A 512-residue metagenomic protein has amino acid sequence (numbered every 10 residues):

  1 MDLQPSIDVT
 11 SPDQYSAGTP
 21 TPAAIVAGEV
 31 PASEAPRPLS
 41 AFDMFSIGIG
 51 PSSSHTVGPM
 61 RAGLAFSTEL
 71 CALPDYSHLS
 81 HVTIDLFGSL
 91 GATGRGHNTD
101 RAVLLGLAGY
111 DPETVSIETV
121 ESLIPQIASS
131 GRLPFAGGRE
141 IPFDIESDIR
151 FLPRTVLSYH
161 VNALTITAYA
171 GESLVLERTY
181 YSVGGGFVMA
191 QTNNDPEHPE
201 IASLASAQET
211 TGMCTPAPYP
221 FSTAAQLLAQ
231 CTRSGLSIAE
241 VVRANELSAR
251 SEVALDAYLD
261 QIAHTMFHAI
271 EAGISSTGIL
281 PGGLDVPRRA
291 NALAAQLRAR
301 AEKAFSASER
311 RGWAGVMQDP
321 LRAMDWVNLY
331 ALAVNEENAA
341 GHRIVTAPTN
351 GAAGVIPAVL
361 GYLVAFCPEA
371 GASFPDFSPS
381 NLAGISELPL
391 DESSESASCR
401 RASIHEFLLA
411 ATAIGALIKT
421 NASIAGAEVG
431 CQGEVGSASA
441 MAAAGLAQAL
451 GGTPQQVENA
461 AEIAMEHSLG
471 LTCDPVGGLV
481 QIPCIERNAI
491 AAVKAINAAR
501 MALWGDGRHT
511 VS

Functional and structural regions predicted by a protein language model:
P5-P31, A370-C399: Intrinsically disordered, low-complexity terminal tails and inter-domain linkers enriched for S/T/G/P/D/E
E34-I49, A65, H81: N-terminal signal-anchor module of multipass membrane proteins
F45-A65, A339-V359, V429-A440: Conserved phosphate/anionic-ligand binding catalytic regions in large, soluble enzymes, centered on
S54-C71, P357-E369, A443-G451: Alpha-helical support elements that line or immediately flank enzyme active sites and cofactor-binding pockets
D75-G88, G371-L382, P389-D391, E395-A413 (+3 more regions): Beta-strand segments within the central parallel beta-sheet cores of soluble alpha/beta enzyme folds
D111-W313: C-terminal regulatory domains involved in ligand/effector binding and gene-expression control
E252-F374, S396-G430: Accessory "access/gating" subregions that flank catalytic or transport cores
C399, A410, A416-N488, M501-T510: Hydrophobic alpha-helical bundle architecture
